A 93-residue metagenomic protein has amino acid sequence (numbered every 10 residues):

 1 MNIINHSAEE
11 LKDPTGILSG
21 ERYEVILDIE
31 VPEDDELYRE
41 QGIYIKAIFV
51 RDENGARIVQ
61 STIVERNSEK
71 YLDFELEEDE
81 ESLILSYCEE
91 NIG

Functional and structural regions predicted by a protein language model:
M1-I17: Short amphipathic beta-strand and strand-loop transition segments with alternating hydrophobic
I4, A8, E30, S61 (+1 more regions): Generic alpha-helix detector with strongest preference for long hydrophobic helices that associate with membranes
E10-K12, I29-E33, F49-R51, N67: Beta-strand elements of well-folded, non-transmembrane domains
T15, I29-I43: Short, cysteine-centered beta-strand-loop-beta hairpins and adjacent loop/turn segments enriched in charged/polar
T15-E21, D52-E53: Short, ordered beta-strand-loop transition motifs
E21-I29: A short hydrophobic beta-strand element
Y44-G93: Acidic, low-complexity intrinsically disordered segments
